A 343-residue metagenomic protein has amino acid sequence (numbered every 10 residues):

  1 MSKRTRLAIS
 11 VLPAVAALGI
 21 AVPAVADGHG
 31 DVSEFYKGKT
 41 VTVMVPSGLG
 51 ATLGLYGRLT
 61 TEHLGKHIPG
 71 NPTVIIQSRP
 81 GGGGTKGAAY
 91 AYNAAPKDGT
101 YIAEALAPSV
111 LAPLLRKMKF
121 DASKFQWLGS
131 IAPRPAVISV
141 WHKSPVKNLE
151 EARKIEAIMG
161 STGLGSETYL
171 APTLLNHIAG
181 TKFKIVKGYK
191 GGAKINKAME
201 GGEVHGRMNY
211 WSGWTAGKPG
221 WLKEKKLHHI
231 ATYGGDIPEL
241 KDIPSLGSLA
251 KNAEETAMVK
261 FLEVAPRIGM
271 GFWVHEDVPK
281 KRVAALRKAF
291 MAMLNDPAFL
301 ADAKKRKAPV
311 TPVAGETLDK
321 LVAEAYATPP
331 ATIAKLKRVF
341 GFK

Functional and structural regions predicted by a protein language model:
M1-G38, F342-K343: Short, low-complexity disordered leader/linker segments with a strong preference for bacterial N-terminal type II
H29-D31, F35, V41, K66-N71 (+4 more regions): Hinge/capping helix and adjacent helix->loop/strand transition within the periplasmic-binding protein
F35-K39, K223-K225, H229-I230, K251 (+1 more regions): An extracytoplasmic/periplasmic, membrane-proximal ligand-sensing/linker region
T42-G57, P80-G83, G160-E167: Extracytoplasmic "Venus flytrap"
L55, G70-A89: Early extracytoplasmic/lumenal segment of secretory-pathway proteins
Y56, T60, G82-T85, G99-L111 (+3 more regions): Ligand-binding clamshell of periplasmic/extracellular solute-binding protein-like
T85-A88, K194-N196, V204, K218: Short, hydrophobic alpha-helical packing/hinge segments within bilobed ligand-binding/sensory domains
A107-K117, Y169, T173-I178, G206-L249: A ligand-binding cleft/hinge motif common to bilobed small-molecule-binding domains
